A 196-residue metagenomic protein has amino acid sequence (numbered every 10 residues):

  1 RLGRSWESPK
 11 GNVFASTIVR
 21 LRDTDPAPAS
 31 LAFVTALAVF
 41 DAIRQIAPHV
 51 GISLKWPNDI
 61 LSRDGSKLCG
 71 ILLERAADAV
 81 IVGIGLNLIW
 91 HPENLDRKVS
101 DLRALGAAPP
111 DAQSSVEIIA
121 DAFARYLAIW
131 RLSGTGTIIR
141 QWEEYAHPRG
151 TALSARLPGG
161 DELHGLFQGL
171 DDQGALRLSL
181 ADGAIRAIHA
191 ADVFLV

Functional and structural regions predicted by a protein language model:
R1-G3: A short, acidic/glycine-rich surface segment
E7-N12, S16-V196: Catalytic beta-strand/loop module used to bind and position nucleotide/cofactor moieties in cofactor-attachment
